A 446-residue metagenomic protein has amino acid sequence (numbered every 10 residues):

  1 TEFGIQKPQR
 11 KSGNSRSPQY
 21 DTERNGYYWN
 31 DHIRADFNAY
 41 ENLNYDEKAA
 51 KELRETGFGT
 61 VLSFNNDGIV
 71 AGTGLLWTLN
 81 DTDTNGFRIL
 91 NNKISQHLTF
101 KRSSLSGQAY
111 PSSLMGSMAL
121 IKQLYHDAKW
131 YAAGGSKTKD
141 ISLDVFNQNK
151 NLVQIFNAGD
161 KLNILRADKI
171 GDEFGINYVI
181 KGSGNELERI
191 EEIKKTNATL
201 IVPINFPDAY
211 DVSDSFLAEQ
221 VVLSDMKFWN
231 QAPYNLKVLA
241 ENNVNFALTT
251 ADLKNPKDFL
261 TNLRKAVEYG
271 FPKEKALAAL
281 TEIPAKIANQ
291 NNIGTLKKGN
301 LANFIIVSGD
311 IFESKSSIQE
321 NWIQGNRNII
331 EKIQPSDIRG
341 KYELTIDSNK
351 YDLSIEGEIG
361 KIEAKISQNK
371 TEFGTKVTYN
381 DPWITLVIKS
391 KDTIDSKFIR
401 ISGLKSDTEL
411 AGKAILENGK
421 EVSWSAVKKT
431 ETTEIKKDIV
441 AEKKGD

Functional and structural regions predicted by a protein language model:
T1-T56, V61-F64: Metal-associated gating/positioning segment near the N- to mid-region
K7-Q9, R16-N25, D36, V153 (+1 more regions): His/Asp/Glu-enriched, well-ordered alpha-helical/loop segment that forms or immediately abuts the divalent-metal
S17-D21, V422-D446: N-terminal pre-domain segments of enzymes
Y45-L187, N291, I311, S317 (+2 more regions): Polyanionic/metal-chelating signatures
G171-N177, K194-I201, N243-N245: Glycine-enriched alpha-helix->loop->beta-strand junction motifs that scaffold or abut catalytic
L301-Q334: C-terminal cap of metal-dependent C-N hydrolases
I333-D352, K361-K370, T375-V377, L410-E417 (+1 more regions): Tryptophan-anchored aromatic micro-motifs
N369-T408: Contiguous, well-ordered beta-strand patches that form the walls/edges of small beta-barrel/beta-sandwich domains
